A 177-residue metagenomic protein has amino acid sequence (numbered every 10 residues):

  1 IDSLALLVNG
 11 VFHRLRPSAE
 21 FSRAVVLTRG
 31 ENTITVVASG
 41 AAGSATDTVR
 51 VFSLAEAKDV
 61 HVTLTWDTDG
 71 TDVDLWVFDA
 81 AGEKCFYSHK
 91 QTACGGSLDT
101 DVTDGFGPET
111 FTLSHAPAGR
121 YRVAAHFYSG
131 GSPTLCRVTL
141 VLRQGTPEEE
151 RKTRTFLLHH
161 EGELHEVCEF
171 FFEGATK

Functional and structural regions predicted by a protein language model:
I1-R50: Long, low-complexity serine/threonine/glycine- and acidic-rich segments characteristic of extracellular
A55-K177: Intrinsic-disorder/low-complexity signal
